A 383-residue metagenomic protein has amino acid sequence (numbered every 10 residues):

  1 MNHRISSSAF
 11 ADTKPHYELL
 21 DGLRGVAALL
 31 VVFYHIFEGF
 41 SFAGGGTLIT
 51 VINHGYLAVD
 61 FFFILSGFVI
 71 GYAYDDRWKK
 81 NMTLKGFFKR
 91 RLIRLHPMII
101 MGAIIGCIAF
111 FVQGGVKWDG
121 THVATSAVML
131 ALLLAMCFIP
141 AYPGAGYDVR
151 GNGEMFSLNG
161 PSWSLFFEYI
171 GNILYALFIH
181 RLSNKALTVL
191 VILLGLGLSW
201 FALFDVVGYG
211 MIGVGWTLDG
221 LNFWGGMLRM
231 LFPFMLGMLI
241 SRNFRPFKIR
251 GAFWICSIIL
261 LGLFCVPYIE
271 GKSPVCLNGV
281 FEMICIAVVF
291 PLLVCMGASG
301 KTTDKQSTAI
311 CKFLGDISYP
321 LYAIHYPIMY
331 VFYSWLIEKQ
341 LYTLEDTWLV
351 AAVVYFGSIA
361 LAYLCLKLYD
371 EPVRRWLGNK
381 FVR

Functional and structural regions predicted by a protein language model:
N2-L19, L29, F33-G55, G71-L84 (+4 more regions): Alpha-helical transmembrane segments in multi-pass integral membrane proteins
H3-R4, H96-Y169, G197-G220, C285-A298: Membrane-interface helix-loop-helix regions
L20, G86-F87, L95, S164 (+1 more regions): Alpha-helical transmembrane segments and their helix-entry boundary regions
D21, G25-A28, S66, P97-A103 (+1 more regions): Residues within membrane-spanning alpha-helices of integral membrane proteins, especially the hydrophobic core/packing
G22-G25, H54, L165-Y169, M227: Hydrophobic alpha-helical transmembrane bundles that constitute the permease/transmembrane domains of multi-pass
K89-G102, I179: Alpha-helical transmembrane segments of multi-pass membrane proteins
G102, G106, Y175, F290 (+2 more regions): Alpha-helical transmembrane segments of multipass membrane proteins
